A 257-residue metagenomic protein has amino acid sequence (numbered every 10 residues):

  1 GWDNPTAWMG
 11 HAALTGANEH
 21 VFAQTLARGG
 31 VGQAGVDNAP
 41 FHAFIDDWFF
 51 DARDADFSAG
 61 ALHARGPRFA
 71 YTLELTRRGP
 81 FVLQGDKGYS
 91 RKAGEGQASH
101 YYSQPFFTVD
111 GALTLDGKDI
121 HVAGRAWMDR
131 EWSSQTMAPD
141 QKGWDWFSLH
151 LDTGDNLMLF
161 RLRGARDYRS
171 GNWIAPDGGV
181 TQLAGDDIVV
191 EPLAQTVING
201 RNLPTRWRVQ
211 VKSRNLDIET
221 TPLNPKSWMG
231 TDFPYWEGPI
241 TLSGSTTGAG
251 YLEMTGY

Functional and structural regions predicted by a protein language model:
G1-Y257: Targeting-peptide/extracellular-domain and disordered-appendage signature
